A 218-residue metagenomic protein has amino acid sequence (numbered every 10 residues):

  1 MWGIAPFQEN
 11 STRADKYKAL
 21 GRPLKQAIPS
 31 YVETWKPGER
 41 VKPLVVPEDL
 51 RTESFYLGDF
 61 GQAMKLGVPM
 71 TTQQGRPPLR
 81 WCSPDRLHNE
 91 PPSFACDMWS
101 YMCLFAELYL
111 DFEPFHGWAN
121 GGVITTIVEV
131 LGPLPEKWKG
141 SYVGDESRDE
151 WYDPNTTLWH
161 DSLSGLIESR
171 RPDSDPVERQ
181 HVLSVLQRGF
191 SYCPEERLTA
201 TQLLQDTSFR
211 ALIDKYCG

Functional and structural regions predicted by a protein language model:
M1-P77: Activation segment/activation loop of eukaryotic-type protein kinase catalytic domains
G61-V68, L131-V185: C-terminal lobe substrate-recognition/regulatory segment of protein kinase catalytic domains
Q62, G67, R86-P92: Conserved region at the C-terminal end of the protein kinase activation segment
D97: Conserved catalytic-loop aspartate of Hanks-type protein kinases
Y109-L110: Structural recognition of an alpha-helix C-terminal capping motif at a helix-to-coil junction
R188, P194-G218: Regulatory extensions flanking the kinase catalytic core
